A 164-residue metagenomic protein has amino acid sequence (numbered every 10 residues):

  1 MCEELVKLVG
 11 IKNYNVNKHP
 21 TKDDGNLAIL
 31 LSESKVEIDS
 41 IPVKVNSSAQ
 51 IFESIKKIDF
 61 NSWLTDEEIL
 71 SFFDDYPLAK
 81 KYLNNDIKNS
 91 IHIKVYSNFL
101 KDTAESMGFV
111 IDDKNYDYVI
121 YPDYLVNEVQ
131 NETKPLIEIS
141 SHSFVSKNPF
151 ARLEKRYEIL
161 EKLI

Functional and structural regions predicted by a protein language model:
M1-E4, L30-K35, S97-L100, P122-N127: Short, polar loop motifs at secondary-structure junctions
M1-S34: A short, structured surface patch at a secondary-structure boundary
E4, A49-N61, V129-I164: Structured C-terminal subdomain patch of bacterial secreted/periplasmic proteins
L5-V9, T103-M107, N127-K134: Short, aromatic/basic amphipathic alpha-helical patches
N13-H19, S40-K44, G108-N115, L136-I139: Short hydrophobic/aromatic-enriched beta-strand-loop microsegments
S34-L64: Glycine/small-residue-rich loop that forms an oxyanion/phosphate-binding "nest" at active or ligand-binding sites
I38-K44, V119-H142: Intrinsically disordered, low-complexity regulatory segments enriched in Ser/Thr/Pro and charged residues
D66-V126: Basic- and aromatic-lined ligand-binding clefts that recognize polyanionic substrates
